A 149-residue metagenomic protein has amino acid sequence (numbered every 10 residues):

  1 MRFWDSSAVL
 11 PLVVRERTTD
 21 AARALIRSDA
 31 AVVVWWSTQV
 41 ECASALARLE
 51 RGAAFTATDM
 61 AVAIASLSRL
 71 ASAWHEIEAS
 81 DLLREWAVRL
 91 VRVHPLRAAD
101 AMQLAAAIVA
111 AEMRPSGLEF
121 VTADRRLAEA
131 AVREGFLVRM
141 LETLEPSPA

Functional and structural regions predicted by a protein language model:
M1, A105, V109-A149: Acidic, PIN/NYN-like endoribonuclease modules and their adjacent C-terminal/linker elements
M1-T38, L49-V62, F136, P146-A149: Short, well-structured N-terminal submotif of metal-dependent ribonuclease cores
S28-D29, L70-A73, E134: Structured helix-beta-strand junction loops
V34-V40, A99-M102: Aromatic- and histidine-enriched alpha-helix N-cap/loop-to-helix transition segments that scaffold the rims
S37-V93: Active-site-proximal, substrate-binding regions of enzyme catalytic domains and RNA-binding/basic surfaces
A73-R126: Active-site neighborhoods of divalent-metal-dependent phosphate/nucleic-acid chemistry enzymes
